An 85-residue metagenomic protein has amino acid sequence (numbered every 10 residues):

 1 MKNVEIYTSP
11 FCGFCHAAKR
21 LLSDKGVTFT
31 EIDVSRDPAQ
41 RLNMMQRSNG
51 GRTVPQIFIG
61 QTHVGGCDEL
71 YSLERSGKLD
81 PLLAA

Functional and structural regions predicted by a protein language model:
M1-I6, Q46, S76, L83-A85: C-terminal alpha-helical interaction module
M1-T28: Local sequence-structure signature of Cys/Sec-based thiol-disulfide redox active-site neighborhoods
A18, Q40, T53, H63-G66 (+1 more regions): Amphipathic alpha-helical interface surfaces
L21, R52, D80: Chalcogenol-based redox active-site neighborhoods
V34-R52: Thioredoxin-like thiol-disulfide oxidoreductase module
N49-F58, D68: Structural micro-motif
I59-A84: Non-catalytic, surface beta->alpha helical segment in thiol-disulfide oxidoreductase systems
